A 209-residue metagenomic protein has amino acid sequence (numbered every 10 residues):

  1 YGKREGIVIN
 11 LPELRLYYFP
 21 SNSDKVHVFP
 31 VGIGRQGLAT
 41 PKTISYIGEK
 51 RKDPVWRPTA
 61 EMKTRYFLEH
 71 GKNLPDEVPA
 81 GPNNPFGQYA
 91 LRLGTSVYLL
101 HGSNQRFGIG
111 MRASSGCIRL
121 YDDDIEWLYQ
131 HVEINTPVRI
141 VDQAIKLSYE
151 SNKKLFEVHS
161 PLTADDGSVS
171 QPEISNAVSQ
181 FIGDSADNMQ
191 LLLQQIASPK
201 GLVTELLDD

Functional and structural regions predicted by a protein language model:
Y1, I109, R119-Y121: Short, glycine/acidic-rich beta->alpha junctions
Y1-N104, W127-Q130, V158-H159, A164-D209: Gly/Pro-biased beta-strand-loop elements
T40-P41, M111-A113, E150: Short glycine/proline-enriched turns and hinge-like loops at secondary-structure junctions
R106-G116: Short, basic/aromatic beta-hairpin or loop at an interaction surface
S114-Y129: Short beta-strand-centered segments at strand-helix junctions
N135-V138: Loop/turn positions that initiate beta-strands
K146-K153: Short, Lys/Arg- and Gly-enriched loop/turn segments at beta-strand edges
